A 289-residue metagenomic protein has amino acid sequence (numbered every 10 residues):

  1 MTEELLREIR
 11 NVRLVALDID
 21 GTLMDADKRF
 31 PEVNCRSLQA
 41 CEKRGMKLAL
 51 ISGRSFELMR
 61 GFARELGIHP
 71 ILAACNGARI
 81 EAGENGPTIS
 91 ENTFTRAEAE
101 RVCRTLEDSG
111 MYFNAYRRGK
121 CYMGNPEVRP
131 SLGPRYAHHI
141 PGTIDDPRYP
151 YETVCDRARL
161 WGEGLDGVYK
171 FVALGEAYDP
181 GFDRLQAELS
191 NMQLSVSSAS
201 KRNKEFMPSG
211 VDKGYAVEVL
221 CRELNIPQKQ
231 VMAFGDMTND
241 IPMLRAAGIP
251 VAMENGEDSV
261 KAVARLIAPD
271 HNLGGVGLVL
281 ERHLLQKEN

Functional and structural regions predicted by a protein language model:
L5-L14, F30-P31, K204-N289: Mg2+-dependent phosphoryl-transfer enzymes with acidic/Ser/Thr/Gly-rich catalytic loops
G21, R54, G77, G235-M237: Active-site metal-binding loops of divalent metal-dependent hydrolases
K28-R44, E91-E98, T153-R157, P208-R222 (+1 more regions): Short, acidic loop-to-helix structural element flanking the phosphoryl-transfer center in phosphate-processing enzymes
R29-H138: Active-site phosphate-binding/coordination module
Q39-K43, E107, S190, R245 (+1 more regions): Anion (oxyanion) recognition and catalysis
G45-A49, H69-P70, K170, K229-Q230 (+1 more regions): Short active-site oxyanion
L66-I68, C75-N76, E84, L189-M192 (+2 more regions): Short, structured coil segments at secondary-structure junctions
T105, S109, Y116-F234, M243: Conserved acidic, metal-coordinating active-site core of Asp-based, Mg2+-dependent phosphoryl-transfer enzymes
